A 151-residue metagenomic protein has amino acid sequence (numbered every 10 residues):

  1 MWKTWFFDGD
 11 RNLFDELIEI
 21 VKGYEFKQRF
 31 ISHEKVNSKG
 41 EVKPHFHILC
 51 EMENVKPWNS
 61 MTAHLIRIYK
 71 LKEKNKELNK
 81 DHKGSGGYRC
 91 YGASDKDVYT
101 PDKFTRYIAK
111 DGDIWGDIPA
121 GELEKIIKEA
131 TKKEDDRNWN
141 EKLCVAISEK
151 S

Functional and structural regions predicted by a protein language model:
M1-L17, K22, V55, N59-S151: Catalytic "initiation/cleavage/transfer" segments centered on a nucleophilic residue and adjacent nucleic-acid-engaging
D8-N37, E41-K43: N-terminal ordered "arm"
R29-T62, I108: Histidine-centered divalent-metal-coordination microenvironment in nucleic-acid enzymes
